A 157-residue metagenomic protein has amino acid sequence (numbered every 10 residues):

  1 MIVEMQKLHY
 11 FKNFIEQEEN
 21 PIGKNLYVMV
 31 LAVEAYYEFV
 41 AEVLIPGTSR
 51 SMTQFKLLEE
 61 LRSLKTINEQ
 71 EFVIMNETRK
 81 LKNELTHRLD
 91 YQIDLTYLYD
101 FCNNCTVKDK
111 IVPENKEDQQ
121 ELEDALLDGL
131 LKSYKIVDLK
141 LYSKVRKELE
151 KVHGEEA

Functional and structural regions predicted by a protein language model:
M1-E59, E69-D100, T106-A157: Amphipathic alpha-helical interface elements
L61-L64: Short, solvent-exposed, charged loop/turn and helix-capping segments that join or cap alpha-helices on peripheral
